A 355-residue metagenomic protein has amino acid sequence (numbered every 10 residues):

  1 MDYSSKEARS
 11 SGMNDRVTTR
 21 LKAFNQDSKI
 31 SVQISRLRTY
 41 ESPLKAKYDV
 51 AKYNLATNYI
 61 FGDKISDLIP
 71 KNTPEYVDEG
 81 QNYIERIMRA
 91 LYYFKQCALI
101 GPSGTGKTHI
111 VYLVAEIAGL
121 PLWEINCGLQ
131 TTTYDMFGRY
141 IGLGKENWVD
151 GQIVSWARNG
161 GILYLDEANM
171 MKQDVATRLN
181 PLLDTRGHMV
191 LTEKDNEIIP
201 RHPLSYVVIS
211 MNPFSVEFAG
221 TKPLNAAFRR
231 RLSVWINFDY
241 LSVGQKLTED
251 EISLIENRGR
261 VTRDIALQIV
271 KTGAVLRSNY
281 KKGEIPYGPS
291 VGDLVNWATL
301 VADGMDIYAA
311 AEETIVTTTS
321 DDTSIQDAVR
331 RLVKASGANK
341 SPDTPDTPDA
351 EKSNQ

Functional and structural regions predicted by a protein language model:
M1-Q355: C-terminal regulatory/interaction module of P-loop NTP-utilizing enzymes
